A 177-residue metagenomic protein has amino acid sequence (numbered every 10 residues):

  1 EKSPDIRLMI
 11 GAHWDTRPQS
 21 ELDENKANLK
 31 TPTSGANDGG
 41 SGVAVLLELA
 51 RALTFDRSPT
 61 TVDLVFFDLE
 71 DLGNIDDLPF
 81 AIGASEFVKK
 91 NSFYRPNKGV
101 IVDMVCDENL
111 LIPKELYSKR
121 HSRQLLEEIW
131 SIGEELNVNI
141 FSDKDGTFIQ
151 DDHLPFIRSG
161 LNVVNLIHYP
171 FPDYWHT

Functional and structural regions predicted by a protein language model:
E1-P32: Soluble metallo-hydrolase cores and metallopeptidase-like ectodomains found primarily in the secretory/periplasmic
K2-S3, W14-P18, L69-G73, M104-N109 (+2 more regions): Solvent-exposed loop/turn segments at secondary-structure junctions within structured extracellular/periplasmic domains
P4-L8, S58-D63, Y94-K98, E134 (+1 more regions): Loop/turn elements at helix/coil->beta-strand transitions in domains of secreted/extracellular proteins
K30-Q124, E128, F148, H153: Acidic/histidine-rich catalytic neighborhood of metal-dependent amide-processing enzymes
L111-E115, D143-T177: Active-site-adjacent mobile loop/cap segments within catalytic or ligand-binding domains
E128-L136: Generic non-transmembrane alpha-helical segments
N137-D143: A local structural motif
